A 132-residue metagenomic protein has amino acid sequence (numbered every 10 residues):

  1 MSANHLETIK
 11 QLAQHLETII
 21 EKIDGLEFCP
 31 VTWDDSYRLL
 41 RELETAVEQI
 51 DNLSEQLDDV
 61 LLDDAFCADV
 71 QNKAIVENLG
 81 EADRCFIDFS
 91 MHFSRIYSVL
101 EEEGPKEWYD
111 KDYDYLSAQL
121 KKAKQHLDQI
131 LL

Functional and structural regions predicted by a protein language model:
A3-L132: Long, low-complexity or tandemly repetitive, helically biased scaffold regions used for multimeric assembly/adhesion
